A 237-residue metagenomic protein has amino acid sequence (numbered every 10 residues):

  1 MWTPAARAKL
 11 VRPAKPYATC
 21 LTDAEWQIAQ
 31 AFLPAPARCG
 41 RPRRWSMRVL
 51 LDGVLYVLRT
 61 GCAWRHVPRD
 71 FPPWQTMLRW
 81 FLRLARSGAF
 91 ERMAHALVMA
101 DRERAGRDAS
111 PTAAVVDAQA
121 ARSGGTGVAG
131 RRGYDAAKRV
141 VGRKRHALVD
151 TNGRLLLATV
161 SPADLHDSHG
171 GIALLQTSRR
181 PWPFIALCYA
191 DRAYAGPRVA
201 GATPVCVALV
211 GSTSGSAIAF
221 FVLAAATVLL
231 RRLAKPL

Functional and structural regions predicted by a protein language model:
M1-L237: Short alpha-helical elements
